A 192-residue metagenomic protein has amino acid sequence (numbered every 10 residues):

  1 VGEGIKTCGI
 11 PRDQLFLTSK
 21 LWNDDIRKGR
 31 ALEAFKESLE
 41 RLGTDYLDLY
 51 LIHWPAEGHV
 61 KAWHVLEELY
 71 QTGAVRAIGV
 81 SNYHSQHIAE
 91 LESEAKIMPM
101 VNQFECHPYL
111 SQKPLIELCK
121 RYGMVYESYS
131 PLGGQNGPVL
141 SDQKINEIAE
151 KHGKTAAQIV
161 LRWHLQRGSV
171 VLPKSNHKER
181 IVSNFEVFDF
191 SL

Functional and structural regions predicted by a protein language model:
G2-K6, K36-L39, E92, K120 (+1 more regions): Class I S-adenosyl-L-methionine
G2-L15, D45, L132-G133: N-terminal binding-site loop/beta-alpha segment at the start of enzyme catalytic domains that lines or forms
K6, K20-E68: Glycine/small-residue-rich loop that forms an oxyanion/phosphate-binding "nest" at active or ligand-binding sites
L15-F16, K174: Short Lys/Arg-enriched helix C-cap and helix-to-coil transition segments that create basic nucleic-acid-contact patches
L17, Y50, N102: Receiver (REC) domain switch-region micro-motif
T18-K20, K178: Short linear capping/connector segments at secondary-structure termini
W54-L192: Beta/alpha (TIM)-barrel catalytic core signal, keyed to glycine-rich beta->alpha loops juxtaposed to Asp/Glu that bind
